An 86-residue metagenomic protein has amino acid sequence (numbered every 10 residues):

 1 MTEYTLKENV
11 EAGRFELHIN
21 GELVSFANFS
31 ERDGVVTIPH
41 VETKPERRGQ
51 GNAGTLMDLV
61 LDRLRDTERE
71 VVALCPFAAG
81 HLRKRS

Functional and structural regions predicted by a protein language model:
M1-E8: Conserved N-terminal entry element of GNAT/NAT acetyltransferase domains
N9-E11, R32: Structural motif
G13-V24: Conserved beta-hairpin
E22-S30, T37: Conserved beta-strand in the GNAT
V41-R48: A short, internal acetyl-CoA/4′-phosphopantetheine-binding micro-motif in the GNAT/acyltransferase core
G49-D62: Conserved acetyl-CoA-binding loop-helix of GNAT-fold acetyltransferases
R63-F77: Conserved GNAT acetyl-CoA-binding A-motif
